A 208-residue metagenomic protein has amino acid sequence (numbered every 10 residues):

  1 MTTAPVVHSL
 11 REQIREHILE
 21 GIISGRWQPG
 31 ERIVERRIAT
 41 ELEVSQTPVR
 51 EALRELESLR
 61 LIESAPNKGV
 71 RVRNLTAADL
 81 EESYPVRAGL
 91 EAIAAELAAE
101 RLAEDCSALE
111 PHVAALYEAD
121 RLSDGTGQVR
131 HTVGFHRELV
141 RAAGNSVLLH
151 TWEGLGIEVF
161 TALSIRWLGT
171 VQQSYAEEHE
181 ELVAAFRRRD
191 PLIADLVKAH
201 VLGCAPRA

Functional and structural regions predicted by a protein language model:
M1-E100, A205-A208: Short linear motifs at protein or domain termini
H8, E12, E16, E20 (+8 more regions): Generic detection of well-ordered alpha-helical segments
S58-E63, L155-I157, Q172-Q173: Mobile beta-alpha loop/short-helix "lid" or hinge segments that flank ligand
S83, C106-L109, Q128, T132 (+4 more regions): Hydrophobic packing residues in well-ordered alpha-helices of helical domains and bundles
V86-A99, V133-T170: Hydrophobic, amphipathic alpha-helical faces that serve as interaction scaffolds
C106-S123: Amphipathic alpha-helical segments enriched in hydrophobic/aromatic residues interleaved with Lys/Arg
V113, Y117, S164-A208: C-terminal all-alpha effector/ligand-binding and dimerization domain of prokaryotic HTH-type transcriptional repressors
